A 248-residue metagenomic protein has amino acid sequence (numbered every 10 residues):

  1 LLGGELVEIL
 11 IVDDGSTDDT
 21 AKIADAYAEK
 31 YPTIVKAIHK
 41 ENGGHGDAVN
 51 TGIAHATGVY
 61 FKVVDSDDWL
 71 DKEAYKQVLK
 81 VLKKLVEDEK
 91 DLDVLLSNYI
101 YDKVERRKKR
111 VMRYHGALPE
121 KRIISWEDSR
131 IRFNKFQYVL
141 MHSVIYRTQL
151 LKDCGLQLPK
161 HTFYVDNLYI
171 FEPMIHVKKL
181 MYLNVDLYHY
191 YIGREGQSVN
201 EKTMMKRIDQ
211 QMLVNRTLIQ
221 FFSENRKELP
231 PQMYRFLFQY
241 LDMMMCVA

Functional and structural regions predicted by a protein language model:
L1-L6: Short, acidic, metal-binding catalytic loop of nucleotide-sugar glycosyltransferases
D13-K22, G43-G44: A conserved acidic beta->alpha catalytic loop
D14, V64-S66, L96: Active-site acidic Asp-centered loop
T33-K36: Active-site-proximal specificity loops/subdomain of glycosyltransferases
K40-A56: Glycine-rich, basic loop-to-helix element that forms the pyrophosphate-binding segment of sugar-nucleotide handling
H45, W69-L180, Y188-I192, G196-M205: Donor-binding/catalytic cores of nucleotide-activated saccharide and glycerol-phosphate transferases/polymerases
F61: Short aromatic/hydrophobic "clamp" motif used to bind/position activated sugar donors
Y191-A248: C-terminal subregions of glycosyltransferases and related glycan-biosynthesis enzymes
